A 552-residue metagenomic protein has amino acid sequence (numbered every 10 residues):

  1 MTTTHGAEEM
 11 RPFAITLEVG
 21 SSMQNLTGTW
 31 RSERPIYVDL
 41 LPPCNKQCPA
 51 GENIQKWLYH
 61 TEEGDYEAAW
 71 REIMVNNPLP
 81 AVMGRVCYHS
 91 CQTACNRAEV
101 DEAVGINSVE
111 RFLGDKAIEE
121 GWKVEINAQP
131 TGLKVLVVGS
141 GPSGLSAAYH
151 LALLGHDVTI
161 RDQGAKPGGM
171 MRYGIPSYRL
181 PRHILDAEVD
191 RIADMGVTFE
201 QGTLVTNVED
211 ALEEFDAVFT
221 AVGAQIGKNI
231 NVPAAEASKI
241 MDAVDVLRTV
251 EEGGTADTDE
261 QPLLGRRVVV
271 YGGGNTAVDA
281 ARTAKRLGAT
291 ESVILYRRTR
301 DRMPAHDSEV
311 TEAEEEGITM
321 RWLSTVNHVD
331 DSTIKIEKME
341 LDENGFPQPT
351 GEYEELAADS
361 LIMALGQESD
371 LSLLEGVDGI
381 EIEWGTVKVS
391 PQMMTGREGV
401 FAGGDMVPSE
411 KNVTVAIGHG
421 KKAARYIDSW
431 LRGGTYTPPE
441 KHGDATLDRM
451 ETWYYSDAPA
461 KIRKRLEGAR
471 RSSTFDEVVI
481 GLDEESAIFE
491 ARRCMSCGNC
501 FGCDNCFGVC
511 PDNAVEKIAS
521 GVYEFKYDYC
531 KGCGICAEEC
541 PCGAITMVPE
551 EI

Functional and structural regions predicted by a protein language model:
T2-G6, A14-T16, S21-I36, E312-G317 (+2 more regions): Mid-to-C-terminal Rossmann-like scaffold of FAD/NAD(P)H-dependent oxidoreductases
P42-E63, G84-L113, T159, Q163-K166 (+3 more regions): Iron-sulfur cluster-binding cysteine motifs and their immediate structural context in ferredoxin-like electron-transfer
A68, Q129-V138, D186-V232, N327-K335 (+2 more regions): Feature captures the FAD/FMN-dependent oxidoreductase FAD-binding
F112-A128, A187-L204, V208, G227-L287 (+1 more regions): Glycine-rich dinucleotide-binding loop and its adjacent helix/turn
L133-D157, A277-K285: N-terminal Rossmann-like FAD-binding beta1-loop-alpha1 element of flavoenzymes
D157-E200, V278-V326, T435-D448: Rossmann-like dinucleotide-binding cores of NAD(P)H-dependent redox enzymes
S238-G265, V329, N344-E410: FAD-site-proximal beta/loop scaffold in flavoenzymes
A280, M406-G434: A conserved FAD-binding loop/helix module that cradles the flavin
